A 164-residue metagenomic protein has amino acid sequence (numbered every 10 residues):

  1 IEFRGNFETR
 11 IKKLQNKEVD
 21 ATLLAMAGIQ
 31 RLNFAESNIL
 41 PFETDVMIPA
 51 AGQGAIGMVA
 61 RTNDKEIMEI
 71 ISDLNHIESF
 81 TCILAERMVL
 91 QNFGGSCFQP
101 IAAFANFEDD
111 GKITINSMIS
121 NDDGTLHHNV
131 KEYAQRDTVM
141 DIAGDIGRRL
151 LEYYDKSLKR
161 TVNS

Functional and structural regions predicted by a protein language model:
I1-S164: Small-molecule-sensing regulatory modules
